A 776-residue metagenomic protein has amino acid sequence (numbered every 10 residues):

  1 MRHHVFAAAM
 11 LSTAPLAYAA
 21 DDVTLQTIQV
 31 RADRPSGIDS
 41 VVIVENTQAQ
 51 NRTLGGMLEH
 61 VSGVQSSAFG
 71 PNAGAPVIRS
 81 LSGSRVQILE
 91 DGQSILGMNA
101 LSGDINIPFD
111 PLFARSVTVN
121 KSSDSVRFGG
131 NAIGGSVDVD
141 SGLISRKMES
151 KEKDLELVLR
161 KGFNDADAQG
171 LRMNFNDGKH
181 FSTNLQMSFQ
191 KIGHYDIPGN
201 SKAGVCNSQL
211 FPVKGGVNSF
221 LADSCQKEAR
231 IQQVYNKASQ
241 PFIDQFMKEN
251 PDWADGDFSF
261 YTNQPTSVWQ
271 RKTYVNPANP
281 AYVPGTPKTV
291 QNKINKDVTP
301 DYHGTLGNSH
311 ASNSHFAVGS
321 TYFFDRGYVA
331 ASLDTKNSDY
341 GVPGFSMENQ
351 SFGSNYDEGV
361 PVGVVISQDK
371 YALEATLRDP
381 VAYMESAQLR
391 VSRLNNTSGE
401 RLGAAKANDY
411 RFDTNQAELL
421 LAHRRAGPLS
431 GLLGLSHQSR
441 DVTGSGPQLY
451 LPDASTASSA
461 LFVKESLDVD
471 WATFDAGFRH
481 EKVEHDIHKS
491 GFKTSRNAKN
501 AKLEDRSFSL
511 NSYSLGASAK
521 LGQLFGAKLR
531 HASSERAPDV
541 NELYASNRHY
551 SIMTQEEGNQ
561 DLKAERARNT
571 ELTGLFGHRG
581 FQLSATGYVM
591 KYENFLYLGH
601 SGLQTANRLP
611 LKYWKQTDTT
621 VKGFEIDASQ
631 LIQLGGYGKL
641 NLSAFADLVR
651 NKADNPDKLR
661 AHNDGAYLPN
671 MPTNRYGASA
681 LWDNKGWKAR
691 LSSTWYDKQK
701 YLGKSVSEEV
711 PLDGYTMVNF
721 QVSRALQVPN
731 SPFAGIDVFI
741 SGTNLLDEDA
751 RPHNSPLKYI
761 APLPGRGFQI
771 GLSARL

Functional and structural regions predicted by a protein language model:
D22-M57, A75, G83, V117: N-terminal periplasmic "start-of-domain" segments of outer-membrane beta-barrel proteins
E45, L54-M57, G74-V77, L89 (+4 more regions): N-terminal periplasmic accessory domains that precede and gate Gram-negative outer-membrane beta-barrel machines
S94-S123: Short acidic/polar hinge/loop motifs at secondary-structure boundaries that mediate gating or recognition
F163-K191, S201-D339, S367-D369, T376-R378 (+3 more regions): Transmembrane beta-barrel wall of Gram-negative outer-membrane proteins
G307-N313, R326-A387, R393-Q416, P447-Q448 (+2 more regions): Flexible loop and strand-edge segments within Gram-negative outer membrane beta-barrel domains
E358-P380, A501-K520, L524-G526, S533-Y592 (+3 more regions): Outer-membrane beta-barrel signature, preferentially recognizing the C-terminal barrel domain of Gram-negative
G431, F474, Q582-Y592, L596 (+4 more regions): Gram-negative outer-membrane beta-barrel transporters
E535-R536, Y588, E593, W695-L702 (+1 more regions): C-terminal beta-signal and adjacent terminal beta-strands/loops of Gram-negative outer-membrane beta-barrel proteins
